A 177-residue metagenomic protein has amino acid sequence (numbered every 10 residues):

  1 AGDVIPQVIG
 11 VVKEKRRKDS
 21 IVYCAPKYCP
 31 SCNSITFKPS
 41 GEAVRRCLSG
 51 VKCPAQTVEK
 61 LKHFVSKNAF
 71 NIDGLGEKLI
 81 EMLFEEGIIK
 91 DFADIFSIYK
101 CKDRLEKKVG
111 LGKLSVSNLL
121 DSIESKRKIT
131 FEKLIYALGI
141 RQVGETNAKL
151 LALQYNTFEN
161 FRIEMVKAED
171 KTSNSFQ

Functional and structural regions predicted by a protein language model:
A1-Q7: Flexible glycine-rich surface loops and low-complexity tracts that mediate binding to linear polymers
D3, V12-Q177: Accessory alpha-helical DNA-binding modules that contact the DNA backbone or grooves
